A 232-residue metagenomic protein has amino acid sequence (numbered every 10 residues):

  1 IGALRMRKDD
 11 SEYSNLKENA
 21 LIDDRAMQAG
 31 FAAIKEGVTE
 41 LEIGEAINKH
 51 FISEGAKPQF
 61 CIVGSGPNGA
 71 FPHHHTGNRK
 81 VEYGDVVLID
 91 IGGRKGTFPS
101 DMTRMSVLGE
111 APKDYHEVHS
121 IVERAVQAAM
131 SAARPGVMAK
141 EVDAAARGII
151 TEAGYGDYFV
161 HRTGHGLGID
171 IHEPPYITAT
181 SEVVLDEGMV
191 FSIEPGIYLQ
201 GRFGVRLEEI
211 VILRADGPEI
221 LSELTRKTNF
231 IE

Functional and structural regions predicted by a protein language model:
I1-E232: Active-site neighborhoods and metal-handling regions in enzymes and metal-associated proteins
